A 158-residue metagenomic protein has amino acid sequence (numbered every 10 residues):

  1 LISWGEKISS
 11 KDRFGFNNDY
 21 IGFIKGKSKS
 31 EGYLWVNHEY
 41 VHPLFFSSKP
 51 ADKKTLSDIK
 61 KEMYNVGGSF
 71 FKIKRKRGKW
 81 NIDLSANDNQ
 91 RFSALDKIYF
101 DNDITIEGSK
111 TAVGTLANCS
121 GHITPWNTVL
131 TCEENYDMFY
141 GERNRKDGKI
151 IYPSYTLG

Functional and structural regions predicted by a protein language model:
I2-G158: Conserved small-residue
